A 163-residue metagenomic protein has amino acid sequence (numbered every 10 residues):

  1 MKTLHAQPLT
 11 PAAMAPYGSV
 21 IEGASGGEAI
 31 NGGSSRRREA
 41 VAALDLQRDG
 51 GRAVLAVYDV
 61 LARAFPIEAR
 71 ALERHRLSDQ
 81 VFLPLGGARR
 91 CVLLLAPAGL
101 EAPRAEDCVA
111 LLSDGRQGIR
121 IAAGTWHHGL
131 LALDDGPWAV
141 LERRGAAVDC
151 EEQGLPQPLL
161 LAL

Functional and structural regions predicted by a protein language model:
M1-L111, L133, L141, G145-L163: Non-catalytic, conserved peripheral segments adjacent to functional cores
L112-W126, L130: Conserved metal-binding segment of the jelly-roll/cupin
